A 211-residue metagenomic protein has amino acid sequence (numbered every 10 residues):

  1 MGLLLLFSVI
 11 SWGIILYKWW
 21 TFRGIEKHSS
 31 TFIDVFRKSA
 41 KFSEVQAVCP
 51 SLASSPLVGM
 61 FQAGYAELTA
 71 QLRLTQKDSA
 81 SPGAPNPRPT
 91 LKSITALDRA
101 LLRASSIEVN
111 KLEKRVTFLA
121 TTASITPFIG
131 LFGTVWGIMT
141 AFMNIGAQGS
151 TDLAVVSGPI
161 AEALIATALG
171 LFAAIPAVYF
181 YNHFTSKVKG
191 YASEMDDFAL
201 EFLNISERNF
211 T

Functional and structural regions predicted by a protein language model:
M1-A40, V45: Transmembrane alpha-helix/interfacial motif
L3-L4, I15, L112-K114, S157: Short hydrophobic/aromatic segments of transmembrane alpha-helices and their interfaces
L4-S8, K114-N144, A161-H183: Bilayer-spanning, highly hydrophobic alpha-helical transmembrane segments
G13, R103, A120, G133 (+1 more regions): A cross-family signal for key residues in well-ordered alpha-helices that form functional helical elements
G13-G24, A174-K187: Alpha-helical transmembrane segments of multi-pass membrane proteins
E26-T126, T140-D152, Y179-T211: Predominantly long cytosolic amphipathic alpha-helical stalk/bundle segments
G149-A163: Hydrophobic alpha-helical transmembrane segments and adjacent short intramembrane/lumenal linkers of inner/organellar
